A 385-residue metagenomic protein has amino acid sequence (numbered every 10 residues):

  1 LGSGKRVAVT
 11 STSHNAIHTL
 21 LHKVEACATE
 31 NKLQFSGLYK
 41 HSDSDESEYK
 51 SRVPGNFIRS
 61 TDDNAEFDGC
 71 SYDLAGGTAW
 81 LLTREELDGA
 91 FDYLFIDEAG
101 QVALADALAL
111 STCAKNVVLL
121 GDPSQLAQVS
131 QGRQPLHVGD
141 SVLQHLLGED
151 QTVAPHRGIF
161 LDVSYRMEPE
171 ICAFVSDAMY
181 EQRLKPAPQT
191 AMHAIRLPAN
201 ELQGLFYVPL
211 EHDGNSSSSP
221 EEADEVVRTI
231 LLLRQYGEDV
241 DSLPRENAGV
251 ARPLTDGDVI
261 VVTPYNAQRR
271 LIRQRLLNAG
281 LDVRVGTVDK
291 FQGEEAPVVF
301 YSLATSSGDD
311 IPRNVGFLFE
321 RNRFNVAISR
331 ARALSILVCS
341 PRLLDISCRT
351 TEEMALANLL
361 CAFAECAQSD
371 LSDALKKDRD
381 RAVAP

Functional and structural regions predicted by a protein language model:
L1-K50, P264: P-loop NTPase Walker
G2-G4, S11-T19, K23, W80-I96 (+1 more regions): Conserved helicase motor core of SF1/SF2 NTP-dependent helicases
A28-T83: Inter-Walker segment of RecA-like/P-loop motor cores
